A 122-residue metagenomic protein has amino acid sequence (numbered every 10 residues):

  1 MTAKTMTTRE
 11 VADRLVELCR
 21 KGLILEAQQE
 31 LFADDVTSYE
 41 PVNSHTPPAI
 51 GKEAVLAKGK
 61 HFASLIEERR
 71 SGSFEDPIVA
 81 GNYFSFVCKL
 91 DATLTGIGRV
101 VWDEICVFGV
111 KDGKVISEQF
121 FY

Functional and structural regions predicted by a protein language model:
A3-I24, L31: Short, aromatic-enriched amphipathic alpha-helices that serve as compact interaction elements
D13, L25, Q29-D76, A80: A solvent-exposed, acidic/Ser-Thr-rich amphipathic alpha-helical stretch
F32, L90-A92, C106, Y122: Short beta-strand segments enriched in hydrophobic/aromatic residues within well-folded beta-rich domains
D34, N82-F84, G113: Beta-strand-connecting loop/turn residues
R70-S73, V100-C106: Short, surface-exposed coil-to-beta transition loops
V79-L90: A short hydrophobic beta-strand element
A92-V100: Short, cysteine-centered beta-strand-loop-beta hairpins and adjacent loop/turn segments enriched in charged/polar
D103-Y122: Short beta-strand edge/turn micro-motifs at domain boundaries
